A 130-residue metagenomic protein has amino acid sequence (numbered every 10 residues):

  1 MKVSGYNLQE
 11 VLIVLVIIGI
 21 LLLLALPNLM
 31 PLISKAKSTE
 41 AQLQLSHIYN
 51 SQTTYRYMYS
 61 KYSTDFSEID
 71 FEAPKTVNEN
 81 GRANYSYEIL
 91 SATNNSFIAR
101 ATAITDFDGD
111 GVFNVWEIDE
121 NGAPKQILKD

Functional and structural regions predicted by a protein language model:
M1-L29: N-terminal single-pass transmembrane signal-anchor helix
P31-I69: Conserved hydrophobic/amphipathic alpha-helical signal-anchor segments
Y57-D130: Periplasmic/extracellular, small/polar-rich flexible segments of pilin-like filament-forming proteins
